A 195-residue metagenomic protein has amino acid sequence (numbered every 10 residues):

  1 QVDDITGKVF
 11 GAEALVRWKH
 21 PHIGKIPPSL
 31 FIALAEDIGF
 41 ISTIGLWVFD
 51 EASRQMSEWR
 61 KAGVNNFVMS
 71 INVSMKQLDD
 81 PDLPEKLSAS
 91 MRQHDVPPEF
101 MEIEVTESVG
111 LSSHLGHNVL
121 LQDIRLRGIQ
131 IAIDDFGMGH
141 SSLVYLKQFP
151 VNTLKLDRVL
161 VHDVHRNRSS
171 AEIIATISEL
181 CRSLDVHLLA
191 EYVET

Functional and structural regions predicted by a protein language model:
Q1-L34, N72, E104, I133 (+1 more regions): Active-site core of bacterial EAL-family cyclic-dinucleotide phosphodiesterase domains
D4, K8-E13, F40-H117, Y192: Catalytic core of bacterial c-di-GMP phosphodiesterases, primarily the EAL and HD-GYP domains, capturing alpha-helical
F10-G11, S88-V164, T176-L180, L184-T195: The catalytic core of metal-dependent phosphodiesterases that act on cyclic dinucleotides
P27, D82-P84, G116-H117, S142 (+2 more regions): Residues at alpha-helix caps and immediate loop-helix transition turns in enzyme cores, especially N- and C-cap
S29-A33, S42, Q122: Conserved long alpha-helical elements within nucleotide-processing catalytic cores of c-di-GMP signaling and class III
A35-G39, V109-L111, D163-S169: Short, contiguous acidic/charged loop-to-helix segments that flank catalytic cores in large enzymes
I44-W47, S170-T176: Conserved acetyl-CoA-binding loop-helix of GNAT-fold acetyltransferases
